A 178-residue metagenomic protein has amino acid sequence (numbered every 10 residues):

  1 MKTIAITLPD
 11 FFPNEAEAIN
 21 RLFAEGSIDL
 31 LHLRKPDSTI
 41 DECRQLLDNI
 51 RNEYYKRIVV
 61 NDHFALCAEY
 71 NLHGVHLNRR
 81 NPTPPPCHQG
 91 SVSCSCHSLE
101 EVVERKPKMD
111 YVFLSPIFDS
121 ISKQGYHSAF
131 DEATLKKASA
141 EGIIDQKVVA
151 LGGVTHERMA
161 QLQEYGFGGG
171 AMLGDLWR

Functional and structural regions predicted by a protein language model:
M1-E17, S93-S95, A150: Active-site mouth loops of central-metabolism enzymes
K2-I4, I28-H32, R57-V59, H73-H76 (+4 more regions): Structural preference for beta-strand elements that scaffold enzyme active sites
A5, V75-P85, Y111-Y126, L151-R178: Glycine-rich phosphate-binding active-site loops on the catalytic face of alpha/beta enzymes
P9, I58-F64, C94-V103, I117 (+2 more regions): Glycine-rich beta-to-alpha transition loops that act as phosphate-gripper elements at the mouths of alpha/beta enzyme
E17-D29, R80, V102-L114, Q161: Alpha/beta enzyme core
F23-A24, I28-H88: N-terminal active-site wall of soluble small-molecule enzyme domains
R44-V60, C87-L99, H127-A150: Alpha-helix-loop-beta-strand connector modules within alpha/beta enzyme cores
Y70, N78-R79, G90-A140: Glycine/Thr-rich beta-alpha phosphate-binding loop at enzyme active sites
